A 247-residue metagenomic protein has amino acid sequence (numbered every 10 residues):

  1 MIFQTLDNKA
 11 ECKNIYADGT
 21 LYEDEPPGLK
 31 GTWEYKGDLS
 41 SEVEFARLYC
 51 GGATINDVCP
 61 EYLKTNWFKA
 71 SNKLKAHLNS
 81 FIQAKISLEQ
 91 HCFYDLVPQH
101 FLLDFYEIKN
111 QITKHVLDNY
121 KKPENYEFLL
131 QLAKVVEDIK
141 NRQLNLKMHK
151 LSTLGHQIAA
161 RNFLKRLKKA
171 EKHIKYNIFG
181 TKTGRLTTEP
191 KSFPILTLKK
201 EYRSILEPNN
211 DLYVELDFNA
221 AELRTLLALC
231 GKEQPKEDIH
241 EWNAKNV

Functional and structural regions predicted by a protein language model:
I2-Y126, P190-V247: Helical catalytic core of nucleic-acid polymerases
N66, L130, G180-T183: Generic alpha-helical secondary structure signal
N119-K175: Duplex nucleic acid-engaging cores and interfaces of nucleic-acid transaction enzymes
E171-K172, F179, K199: Short solvent-exposed loop/turn micro-motifs enriched in small/polar/acidic residues
Y176-I178, K236: Generic detector of ordered secondary-structure context
I178, T183, L216-F218: Residues immediately flanking
T187: Segments forming glycine/polar-rich beta-alpha architectures that bind adenosine-containing cofactors
